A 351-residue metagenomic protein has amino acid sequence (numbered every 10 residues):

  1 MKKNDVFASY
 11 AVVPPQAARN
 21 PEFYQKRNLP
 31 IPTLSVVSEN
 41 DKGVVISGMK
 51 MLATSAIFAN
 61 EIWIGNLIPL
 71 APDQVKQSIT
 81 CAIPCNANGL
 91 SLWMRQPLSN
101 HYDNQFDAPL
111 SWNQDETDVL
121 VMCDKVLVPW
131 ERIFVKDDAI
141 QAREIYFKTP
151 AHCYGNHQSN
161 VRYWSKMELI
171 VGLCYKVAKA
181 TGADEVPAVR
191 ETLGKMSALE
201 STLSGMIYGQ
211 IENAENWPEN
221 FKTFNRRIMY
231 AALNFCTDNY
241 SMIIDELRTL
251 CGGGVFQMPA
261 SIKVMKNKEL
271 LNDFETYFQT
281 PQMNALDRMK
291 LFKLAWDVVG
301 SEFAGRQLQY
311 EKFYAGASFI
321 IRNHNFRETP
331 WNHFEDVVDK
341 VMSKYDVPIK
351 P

Functional and structural regions predicted by a protein language model:
M1-A8: Hydrophobic alpha-helical hairpins/lids featuring a short glycine-rich hinge
Y10, P15-S159, R327-K350: FAD-binding core of flavoproteins
V13, K179, G205-E212, S241-R248 (+1 more regions): Charged/polar positions within long, soluble alpha-helices
K148-G155, E212-K222: Short acidic (Asp/Glu) and glycine-rich catalytic loops that position anionic groups and cofactors
Q158-N216: Extended amphipathic alpha-helical segments enriched in small hydrophobics
P187-G194, K222-Y230: Short, charged, amphipathic alpha-helical segments
Q210-E219, Q257, S261-V264: Active/binding-pocket-proximal capping segment
R227-P351: Alpha-helix capping/hinge segments and adjacent helical runs
